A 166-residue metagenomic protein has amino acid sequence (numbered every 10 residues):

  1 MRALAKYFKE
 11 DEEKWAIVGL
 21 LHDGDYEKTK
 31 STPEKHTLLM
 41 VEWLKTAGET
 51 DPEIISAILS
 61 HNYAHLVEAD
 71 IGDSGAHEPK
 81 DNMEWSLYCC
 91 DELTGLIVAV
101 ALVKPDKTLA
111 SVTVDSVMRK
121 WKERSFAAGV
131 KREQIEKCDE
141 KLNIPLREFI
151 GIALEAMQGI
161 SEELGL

Functional and structural regions predicted by a protein language model:
F8-E123: Divalent metal-dependent catalytic cores for phosphoryl transfer on phosphate-bearing substrates
L39-E42, L109-I152: Divalent-cation-assisted or electrostatically stabilized phosphate/pyrophosphate-binding catalytic cores
Y63-V67, V130-E136, G165: A general structural signal for short secondary-structure boundary/capping elements
H65, L93-T94, R124-A128, L142 (+1 more regions): Short secondary-structure junctions and interdomain/linker hinges
I144-L166: Charge-biased, low-complexity intrinsically disordered regions
